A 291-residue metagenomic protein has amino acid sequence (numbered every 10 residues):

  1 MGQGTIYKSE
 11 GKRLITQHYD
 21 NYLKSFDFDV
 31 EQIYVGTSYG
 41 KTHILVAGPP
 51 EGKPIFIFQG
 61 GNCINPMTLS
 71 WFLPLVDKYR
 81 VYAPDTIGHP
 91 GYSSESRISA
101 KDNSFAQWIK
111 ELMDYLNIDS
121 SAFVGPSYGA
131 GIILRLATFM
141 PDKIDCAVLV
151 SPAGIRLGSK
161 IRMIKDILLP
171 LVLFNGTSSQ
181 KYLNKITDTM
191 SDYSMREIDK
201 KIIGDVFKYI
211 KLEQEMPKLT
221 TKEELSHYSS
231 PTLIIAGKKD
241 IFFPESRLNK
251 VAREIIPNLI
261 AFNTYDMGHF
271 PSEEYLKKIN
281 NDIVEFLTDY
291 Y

Functional and structural regions predicted by a protein language model:
M1-I55, K78-Y79, D119, V284-Y291: Alpha/beta-hydrolase fold catalytic core
H43-G91: Conserved HGGG/HGGXW glycine-rich cap/lid loop of the alpha/beta-hydrolase fold
L73-P74, L233-M267, E273: Conserved loop-alpha-helix segment in the C-terminal half of the alpha/beta-hydrolase fold that carries the catalytic
Y82-V124: Active-site loop/oxyanion-hole signature of alpha/beta-hydrolase fold enzymes
G125, G129, I133: Gly/Ala-rich beta-loop-alpha elbow adjacent to hydrolase catalytic centers
L134-T138, C146-F174: Flexible "cap/lid" loop of the alpha/beta hydrolase fold
G158-M163, F174-S230: Conserved alpha/beta-hydrolase catalytic His-Asp/Glu region
L259-Y291: Catalytic active-site module of serine/aspartate enzymes centered on a nucleophile-bearing elbow/loop
